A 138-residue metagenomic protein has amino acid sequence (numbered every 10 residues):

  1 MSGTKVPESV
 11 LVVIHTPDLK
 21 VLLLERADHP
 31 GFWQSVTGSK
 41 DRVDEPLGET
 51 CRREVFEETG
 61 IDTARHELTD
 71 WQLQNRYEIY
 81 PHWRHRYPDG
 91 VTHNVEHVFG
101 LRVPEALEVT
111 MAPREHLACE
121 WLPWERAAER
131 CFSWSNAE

Functional and structural regions predicted by a protein language model:
M1-V21, V43: Conserved N-terminal beta-strand and adjoining loop/helix that marks the start of the Nudix/MutT-like hydrolase domain
I14, S135-E138: Short, intrinsically disordered, charge-balanced linker/junction segments flanking boundaries in proteins
A27, S39: Residue-level signal for short, function-critical loop segments
H29-F32: A conserved beta-turn-beta hairpin within the catalytic core of GNAT-like acetyltransferases that forms part
Q34-T37: A short gly/proline-enriched turn/hairpin at secondary-structure junctions
K40-W134: Unchanged
